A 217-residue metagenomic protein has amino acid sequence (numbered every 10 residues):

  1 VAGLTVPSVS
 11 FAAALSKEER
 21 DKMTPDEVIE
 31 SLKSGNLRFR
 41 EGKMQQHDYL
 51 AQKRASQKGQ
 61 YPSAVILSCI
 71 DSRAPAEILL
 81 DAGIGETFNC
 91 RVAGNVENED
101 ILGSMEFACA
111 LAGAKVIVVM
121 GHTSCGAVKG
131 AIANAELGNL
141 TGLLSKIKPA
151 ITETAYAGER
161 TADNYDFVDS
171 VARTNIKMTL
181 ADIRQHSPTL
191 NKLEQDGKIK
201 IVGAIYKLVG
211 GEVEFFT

Functional and structural regions predicted by a protein language model:
V1, A12-G59, G85, G94-A112 (+1 more regions): Divalent-metal-activated hydrolytic enzyme cores
S63, G113-V116: Loop/turn elements at helix/coil->beta-strand transitions in domains of secreted/extracellular proteins
S68-R73, A93-V96, H122: Short glycine-enriched loops at secondary-structure junctions
A74-A76, V128: Short, well-ordered alpha-helical microsegments
E77, R91: Portal/gating segments that form or line small-molecule/metal binding sites
D81-N89: Short helix-loop-beta junction
V119: Conserved functional hotspot residues or short segments at active or partner-binding sites across diverse domains
